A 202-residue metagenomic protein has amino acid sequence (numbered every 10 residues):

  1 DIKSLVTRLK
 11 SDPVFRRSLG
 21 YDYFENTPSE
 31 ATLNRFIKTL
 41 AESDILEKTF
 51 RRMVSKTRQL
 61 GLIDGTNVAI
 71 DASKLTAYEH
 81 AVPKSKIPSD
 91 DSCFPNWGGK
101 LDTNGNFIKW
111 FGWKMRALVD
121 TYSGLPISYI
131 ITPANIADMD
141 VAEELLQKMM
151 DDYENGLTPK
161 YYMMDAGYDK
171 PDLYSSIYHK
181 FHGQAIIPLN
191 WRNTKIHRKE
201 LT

Functional and structural regions predicted by a protein language model:
K3-Y21, V54, R58: DNA-recognition alpha helix
T7, S29-F181, P188-N190: Polybasic low-complexity intrinsically disordered regions
K10, L201-T202: Short amphipathic alpha-helical "interface-anchor" segments enriched in bulky aromatics
D12-F36: Short, positively charged loop/turn segments that connect secondary-structure elements
P13, T76, N193: Feature marks short, surface-exposed loop/turn motifs that line or immediately flank catalytic pockets and channel
T194-L201: Short, charged, surface-exposed secondary-structure boundary motifs
